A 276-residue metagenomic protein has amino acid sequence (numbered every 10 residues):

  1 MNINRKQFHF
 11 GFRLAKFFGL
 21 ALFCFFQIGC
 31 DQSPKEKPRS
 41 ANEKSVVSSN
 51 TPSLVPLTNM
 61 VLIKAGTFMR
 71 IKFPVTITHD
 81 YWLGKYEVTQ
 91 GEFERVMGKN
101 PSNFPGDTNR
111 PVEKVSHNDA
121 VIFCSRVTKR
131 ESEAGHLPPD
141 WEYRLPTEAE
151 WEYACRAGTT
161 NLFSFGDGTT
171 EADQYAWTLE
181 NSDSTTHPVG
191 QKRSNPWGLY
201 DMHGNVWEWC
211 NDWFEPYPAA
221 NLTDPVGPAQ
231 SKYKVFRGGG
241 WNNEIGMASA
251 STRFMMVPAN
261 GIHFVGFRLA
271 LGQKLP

Functional and structural regions predicted by a protein language model:
M1-R13: N-terminal secretory signal peptides that target proteins for export/translocation
R13-L20: Sec-dependent signal peptide recognition, specifically the positively charged N-region followed immediately by
I28-G29: C-terminal motif of bacterial Sec signal peptides marking the signal peptidase cleavage site
P34-S49: Short, low-complexity, disordered segments immediately C-terminal to signal peptides in bacterial exported proteins
S53-S102, N109, E113-N118, H203-G204 (+1 more regions): A short glycine-rich, aromatic-capped structural motif
F68, D107-D173, W209, E215: Short, well-ordered surface patches within globular domains
T159-T160, S182-T185, H203-P276: Surface-exposed recognition segments
A172-L199: A short, contiguous structural element within a folded domain that forms the immediate neighborhood of a functional site
